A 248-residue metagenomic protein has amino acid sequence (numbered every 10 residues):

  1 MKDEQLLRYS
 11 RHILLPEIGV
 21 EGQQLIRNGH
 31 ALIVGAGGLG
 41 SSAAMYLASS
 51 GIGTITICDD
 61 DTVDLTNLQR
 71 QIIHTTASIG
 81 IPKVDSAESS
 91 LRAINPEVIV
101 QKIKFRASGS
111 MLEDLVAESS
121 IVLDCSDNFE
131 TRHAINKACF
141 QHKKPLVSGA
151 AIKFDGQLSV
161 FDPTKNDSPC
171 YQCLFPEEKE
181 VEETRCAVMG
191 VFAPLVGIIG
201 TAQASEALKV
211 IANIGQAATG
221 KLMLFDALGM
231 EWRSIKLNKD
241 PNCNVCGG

Functional and structural regions predicted by a protein language model:
M1-G248: Adenine nucleotide-associated cytosolic modules
